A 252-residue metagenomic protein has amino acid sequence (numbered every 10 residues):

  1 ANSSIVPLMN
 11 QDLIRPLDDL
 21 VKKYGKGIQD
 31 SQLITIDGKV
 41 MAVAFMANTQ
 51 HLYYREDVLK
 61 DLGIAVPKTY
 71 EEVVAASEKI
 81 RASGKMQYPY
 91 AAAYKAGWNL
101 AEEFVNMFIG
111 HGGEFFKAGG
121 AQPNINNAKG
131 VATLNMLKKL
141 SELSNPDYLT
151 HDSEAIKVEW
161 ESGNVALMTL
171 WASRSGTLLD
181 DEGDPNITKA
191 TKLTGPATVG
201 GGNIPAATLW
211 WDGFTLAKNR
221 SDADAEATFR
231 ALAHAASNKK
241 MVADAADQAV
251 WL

Functional and structural regions predicted by a protein language model:
A1, A166-W171: Paired acidic/hydrophobic, glycine-rich loop segments that form the ligand-binding mouth/hinge of periplasmic-binding
N2-T49, A65, V74, L100-E103 (+1 more regions): Hinge/lid segment of periplasmic solute-binding proteins
S3, Y70-V74, Y148-S162: Short helix-initiation/N-cap motifs at beta->coil->alpha
R15-D30, Y94, H111-A132, D180-T191 (+1 more regions): Short, solvent-exposed loop/beta-turn-alpha elements that line the ligand-binding surface or hinge of extracytoplasmic
I36-D37, M41-F45, Q50, E71-P123 (+1 more regions): Extracytoplasmic/periplasmic solute-binding protein
Q50-Y54, F108, F214-L216: Short glycine- and hydrophobic/aromatic-rich loop-to-beta-strand nucleating segment in the catalytic cores
S77-E78, G119-T150: Glycine-centered hinge/linker elements that transmit conformational signals in sensory and ligand-binding systems
S173-I187, V199-L252: C-terminal lobe and pocket-closing loops of periplasmic/extracytoplasmic Venus-flytrap solute-binding proteins
